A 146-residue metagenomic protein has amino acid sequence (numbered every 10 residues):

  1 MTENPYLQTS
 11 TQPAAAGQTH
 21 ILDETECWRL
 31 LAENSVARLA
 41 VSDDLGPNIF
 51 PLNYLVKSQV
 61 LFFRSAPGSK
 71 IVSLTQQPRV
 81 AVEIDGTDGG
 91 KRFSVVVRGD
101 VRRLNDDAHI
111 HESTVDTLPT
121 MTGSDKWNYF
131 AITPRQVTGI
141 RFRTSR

Functional and structural regions predicted by a protein language model:
M1-A32: Extreme N-terminal tail/first-helix region
A32-S35, Q76-Q77: A short, compositionally biased
N34-A66, V82: Short beta-strand segments
L45, S69-V72, R146: Short, surface-exposed beta-strand-loop junctions and turns on beta-sheet-rich folds
I49, F62-R64, I71-V72, K91 (+1 more regions): Short acidic/glycine-rich loop or secondary-structure boundary segments that cap or lie
V60-F62, A131, T138: General beta-strand recognition
P67-P134: Short, structured beta-strand-loop surface elements
T138-R146: Short, charged, intrinsically disordered terminal tails
